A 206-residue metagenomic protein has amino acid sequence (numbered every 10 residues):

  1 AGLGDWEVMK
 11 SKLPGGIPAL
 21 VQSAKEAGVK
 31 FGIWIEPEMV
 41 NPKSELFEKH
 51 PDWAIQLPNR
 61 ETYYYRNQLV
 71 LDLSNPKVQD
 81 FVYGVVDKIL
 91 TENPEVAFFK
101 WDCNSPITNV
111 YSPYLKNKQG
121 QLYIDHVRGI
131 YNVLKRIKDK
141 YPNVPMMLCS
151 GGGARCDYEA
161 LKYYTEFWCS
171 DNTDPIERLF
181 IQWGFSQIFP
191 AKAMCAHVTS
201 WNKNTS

Functional and structural regions predicted by a protein language model:
A1, M9, Q22-E26, K77-E166: Active-site and adjacent substrate-binding regions of carbohydrate-active enzymes
A1-G84, N93, F98: Aromatic-lined carbohydrate-binding/catalytic grooves of carbohydrate-active enzymes
N41-D80, I124-S206: Glycan-recognition surfaces
